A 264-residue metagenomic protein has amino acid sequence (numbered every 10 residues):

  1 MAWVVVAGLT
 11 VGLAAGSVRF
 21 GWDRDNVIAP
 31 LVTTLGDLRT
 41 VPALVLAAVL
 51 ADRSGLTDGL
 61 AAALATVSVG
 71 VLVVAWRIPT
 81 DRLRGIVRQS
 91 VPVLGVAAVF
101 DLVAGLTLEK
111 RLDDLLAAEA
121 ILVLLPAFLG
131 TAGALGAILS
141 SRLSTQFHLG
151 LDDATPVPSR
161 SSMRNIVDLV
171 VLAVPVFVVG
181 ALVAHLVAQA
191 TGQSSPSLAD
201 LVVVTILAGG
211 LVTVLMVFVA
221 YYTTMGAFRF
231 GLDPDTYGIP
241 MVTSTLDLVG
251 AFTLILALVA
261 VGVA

Functional and structural regions predicted by a protein language model:
M1, A29-L38, V91-A98, L122-A134 (+4 more regions): Transmembrane helix-bundle signature of multi-pass membrane transporters/permeases
M1-V6, L56-V69, P126, T205 (+1 more regions): Structural signature of hydrophobic alpha-helical transmembrane segments
A2-V6, T10, G36-T40, L44 (+8 more regions): Alpha-helical transmembrane segments of multipass membrane proteins
G8-P30, L112, I138-V157, V219-I239: Juxtamembrane helix-loop transition segments at the membrane interface in multi-pass membrane proteins
V45-D58, E109-V123, L186-A199, L256-A264: Helix-coil boundary and interhelical linker segments in multi-pass alpha-helical membrane proteins
G85-V157: Transmembrane helical segments that form the transport core of multi-pass membrane transport proteins
L135-G192: Helix-loop-helix junctions within the multi-pass membrane cores of secondary transporters/permeases
A173-A264: C-terminal transmembrane helix pair
